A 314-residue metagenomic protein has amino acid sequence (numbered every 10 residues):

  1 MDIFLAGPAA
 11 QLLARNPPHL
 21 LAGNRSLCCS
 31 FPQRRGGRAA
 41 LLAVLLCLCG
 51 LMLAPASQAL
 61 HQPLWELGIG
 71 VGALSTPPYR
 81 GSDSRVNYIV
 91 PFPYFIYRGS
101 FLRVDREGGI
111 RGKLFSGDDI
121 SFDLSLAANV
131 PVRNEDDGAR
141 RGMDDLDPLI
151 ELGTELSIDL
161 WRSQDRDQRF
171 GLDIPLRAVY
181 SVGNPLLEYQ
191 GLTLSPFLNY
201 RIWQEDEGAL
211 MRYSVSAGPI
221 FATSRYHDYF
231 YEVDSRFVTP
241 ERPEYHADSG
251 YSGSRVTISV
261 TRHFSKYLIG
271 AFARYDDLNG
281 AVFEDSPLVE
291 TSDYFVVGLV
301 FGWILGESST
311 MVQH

Functional and structural regions predicted by a protein language model:
C49, A54-A56: N-terminal signal peptide c-region/cleavage motif recognized by signal peptidases
A59-W65, R80-G81, S100-S121, W161-F170 (+4 more regions): Short loop/turn motifs that connect adjacent beta-strands in outer-membrane beta-barrel proteins
W65, R85-P91, D118, L146-L152 (+4 more regions): Residues that define the transmembrane beta-barrel architecture of outer-membrane proteins
V71-S75, P91-Y97, G108-L114, L152-I158 (+6 more regions): Residues on the lipid-exposed face of transmembrane beta-strands in outer-membrane beta-barrel proteins
L74-R80, N129-E135, D159-S163, R177-P185 (+4 more regions): Sequence/structural signature of outer-membrane beta-barrel proteins
R80-R85, E135-R140, G183-Q190, R225-D234 (+2 more regions): Outer-membrane beta-barrel translocator domains and adjoining extracellular loop/strand segments of Gram-negative
L186-L268, D276-N279: Outer-membrane beta-barrel transmembrane domain signature
V256-H314: Predominantly the C-terminal beta-signal and adjacent terminal strand-loop region of outer-membrane beta-barrel
